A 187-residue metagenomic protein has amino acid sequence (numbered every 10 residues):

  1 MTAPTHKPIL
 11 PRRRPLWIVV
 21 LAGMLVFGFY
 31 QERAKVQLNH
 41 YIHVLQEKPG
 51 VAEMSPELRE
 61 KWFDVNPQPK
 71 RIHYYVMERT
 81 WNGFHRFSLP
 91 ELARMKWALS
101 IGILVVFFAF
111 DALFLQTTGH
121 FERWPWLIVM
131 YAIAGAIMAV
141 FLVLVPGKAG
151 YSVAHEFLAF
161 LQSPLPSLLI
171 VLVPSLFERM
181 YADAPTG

Functional and structural regions predicted by a protein language model:
M1-N39: Hydrophobic secretory-pathway targeting helix
L10, L115-P125, A184: Membrane-interface helix-boundary motifs at transmembrane edges
R14-W17, F121-A132: Membrane-interfacial loop-to-transmembrane alpha-helix junctions, especially the N-terminal start
M24-Y30, A132-V143: Aromatic-anchored segments of alpha-helical transmembrane domains
R71-V106: Individual transmembrane alpha-helix segments
V140-S152: Juxtamembrane "helix-exit" motif on the non-cytosolic side of transmembrane helices
G150-Q162: Non-cytosolic membrane-interface motifs at loop->transmembrane helix junctions
P164-F177: Hydrophobic cores of alpha-helical transmembrane segments in multi-pass inner/ER membrane proteins, independent
